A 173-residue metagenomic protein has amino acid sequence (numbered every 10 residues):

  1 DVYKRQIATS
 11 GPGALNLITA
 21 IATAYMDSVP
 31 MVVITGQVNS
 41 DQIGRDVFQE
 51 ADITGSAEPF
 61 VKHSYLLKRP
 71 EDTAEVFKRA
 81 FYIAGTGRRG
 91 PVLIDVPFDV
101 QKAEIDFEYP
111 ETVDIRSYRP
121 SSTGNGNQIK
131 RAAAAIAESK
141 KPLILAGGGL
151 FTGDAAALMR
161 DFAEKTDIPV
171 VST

Functional and structural regions predicted by a protein language model:
D1-T173: N-terminal alpha/beta PP-like core and its mobile active-site loop of ThDP/TPP-dependent enzymes
